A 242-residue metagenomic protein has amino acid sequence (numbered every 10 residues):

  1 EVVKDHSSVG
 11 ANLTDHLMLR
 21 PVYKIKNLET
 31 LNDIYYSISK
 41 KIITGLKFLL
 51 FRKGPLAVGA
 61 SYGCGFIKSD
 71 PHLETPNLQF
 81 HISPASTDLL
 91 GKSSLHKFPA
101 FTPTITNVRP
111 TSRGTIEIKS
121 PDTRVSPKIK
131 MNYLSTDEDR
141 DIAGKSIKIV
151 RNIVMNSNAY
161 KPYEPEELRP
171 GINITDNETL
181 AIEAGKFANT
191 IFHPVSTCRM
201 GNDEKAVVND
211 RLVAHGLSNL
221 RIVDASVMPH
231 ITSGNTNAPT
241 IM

Functional and structural regions predicted by a protein language model:
E1-L50: Glycine-rich loop(s) and the adjacent beta-strand/alpha-helix scaffold that form part
K26-E29, I42-P239: FAD-dependent oxidoreductase catalytic-site/capping-region signature
M242: Surface beta-loop-beta hairpin patches that serve as ligand-binding interfaces in beta-rich domains
